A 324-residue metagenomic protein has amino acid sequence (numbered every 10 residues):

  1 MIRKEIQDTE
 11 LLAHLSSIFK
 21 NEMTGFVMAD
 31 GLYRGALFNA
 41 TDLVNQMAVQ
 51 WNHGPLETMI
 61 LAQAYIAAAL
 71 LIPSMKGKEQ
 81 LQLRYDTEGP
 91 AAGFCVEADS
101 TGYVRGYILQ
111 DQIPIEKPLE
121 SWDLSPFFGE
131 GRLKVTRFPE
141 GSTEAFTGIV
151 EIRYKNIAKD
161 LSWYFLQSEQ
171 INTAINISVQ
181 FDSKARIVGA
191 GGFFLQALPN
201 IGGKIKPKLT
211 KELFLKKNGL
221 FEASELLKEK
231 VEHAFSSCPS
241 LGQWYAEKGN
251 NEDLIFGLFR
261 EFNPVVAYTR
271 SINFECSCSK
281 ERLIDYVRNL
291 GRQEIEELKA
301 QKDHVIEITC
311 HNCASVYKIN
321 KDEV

Functional and structural regions predicted by a protein language model:
I2-Y268: Interaction interfaces in information-processing and related assembly proteins
H233-V324: Cys/His-clustered metal-coordination modules, chiefly Zn-binding fingers
